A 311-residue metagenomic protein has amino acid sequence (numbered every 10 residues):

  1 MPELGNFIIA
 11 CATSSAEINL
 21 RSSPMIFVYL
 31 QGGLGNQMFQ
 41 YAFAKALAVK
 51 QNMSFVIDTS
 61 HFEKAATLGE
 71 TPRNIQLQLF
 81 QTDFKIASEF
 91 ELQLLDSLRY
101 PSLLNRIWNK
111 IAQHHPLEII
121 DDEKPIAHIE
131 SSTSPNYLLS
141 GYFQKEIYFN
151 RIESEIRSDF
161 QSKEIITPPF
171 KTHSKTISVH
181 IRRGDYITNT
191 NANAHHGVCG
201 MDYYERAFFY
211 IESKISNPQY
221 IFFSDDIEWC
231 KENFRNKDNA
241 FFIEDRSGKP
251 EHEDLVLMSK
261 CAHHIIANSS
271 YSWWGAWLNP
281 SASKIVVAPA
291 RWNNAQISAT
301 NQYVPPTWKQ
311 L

Functional and structural regions predicted by a protein language model:
P24-L30, S54-I57, L139, S174-D185 (+2 more regions): Short hydrophobic beta-strand segments
M25-S60, K64-A65: N-terminal pre-catalytic "stem/leader" segment of glycosyltransferase-like enzymes
G33-G35, S60-A65, F143-E146, R182-Y186 (+5 more regions): Short, solvent-exposed loop/turn segments at secondary-structure junctions
L34, F209-I297: Donor-binding and catalytic core of enzymes assembling or modifying cell-surface/extracellular glycoconjugates
T67-Q81, C230-D238, S298-Y303: Short, aromatic/basic amphipathic alpha-helical patches
G69-Y210, K214-I215: Secretory-pathway luminal glycosyltransferase catalytic domains
N294-L311: Leloir-type glycosyltransferase catalytic cores
